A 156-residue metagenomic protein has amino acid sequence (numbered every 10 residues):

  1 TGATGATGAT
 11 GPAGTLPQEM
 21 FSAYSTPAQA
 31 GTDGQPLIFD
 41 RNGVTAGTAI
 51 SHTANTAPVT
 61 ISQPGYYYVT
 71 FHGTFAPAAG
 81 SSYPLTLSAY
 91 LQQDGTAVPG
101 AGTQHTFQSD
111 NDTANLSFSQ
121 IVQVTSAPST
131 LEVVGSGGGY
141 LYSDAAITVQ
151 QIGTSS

Functional and structural regions predicted by a protein language model:
A3-S156: Extracellular jelly-roll beta-sandwich "head" domains, especially the C-terminal globular C1q domain
